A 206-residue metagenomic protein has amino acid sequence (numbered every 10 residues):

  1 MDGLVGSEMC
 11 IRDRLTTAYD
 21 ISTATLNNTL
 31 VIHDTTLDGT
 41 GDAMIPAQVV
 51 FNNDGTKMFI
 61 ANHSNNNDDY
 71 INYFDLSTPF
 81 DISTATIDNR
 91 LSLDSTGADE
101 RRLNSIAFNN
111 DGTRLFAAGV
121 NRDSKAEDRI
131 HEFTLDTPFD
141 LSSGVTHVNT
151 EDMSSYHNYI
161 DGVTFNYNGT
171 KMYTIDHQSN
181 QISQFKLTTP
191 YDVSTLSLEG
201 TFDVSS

Functional and structural regions predicted by a protein language model:
M1-G6, I11: Single conserved hydrophobic/aromatic residue that forms the stacking wall/gate of nucleotide- or nucleobase-binding
S7, H63, V120-R122, H177: Short loop/turn segments immediately following the C-termini of beta-strands
E8, D68-I71, A126-R129, S179-Q181: A detector of repeated loop/turn-to-beta-strand junctions in beta-rich toroidal repeat architectures
L15-T23, Y73-T84, F133-S142, F185-L196: Short loop/turn segments immediately following beta-strands, especially the blade-tip and inter-blade linker loops
N27-T40, T86-G97, H147-S154, E199-S206: A short beta-strand motif characteristic of beta-propeller blades
F51-D54, N110-D111, Y167-N168: Residue-level detector of Asp-centered blade-edge/turn motifs that repeat once per structural unit in beta-propeller
